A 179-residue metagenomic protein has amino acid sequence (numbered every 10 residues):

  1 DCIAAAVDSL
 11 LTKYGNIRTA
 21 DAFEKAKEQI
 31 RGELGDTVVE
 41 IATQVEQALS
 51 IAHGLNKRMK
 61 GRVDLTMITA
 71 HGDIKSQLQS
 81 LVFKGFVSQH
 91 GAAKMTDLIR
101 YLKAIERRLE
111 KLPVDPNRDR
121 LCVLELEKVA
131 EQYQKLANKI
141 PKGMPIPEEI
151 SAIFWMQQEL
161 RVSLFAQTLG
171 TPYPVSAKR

Functional and structural regions predicted by a protein language model:
D1-R179: Extended, well-ordered protein cores
